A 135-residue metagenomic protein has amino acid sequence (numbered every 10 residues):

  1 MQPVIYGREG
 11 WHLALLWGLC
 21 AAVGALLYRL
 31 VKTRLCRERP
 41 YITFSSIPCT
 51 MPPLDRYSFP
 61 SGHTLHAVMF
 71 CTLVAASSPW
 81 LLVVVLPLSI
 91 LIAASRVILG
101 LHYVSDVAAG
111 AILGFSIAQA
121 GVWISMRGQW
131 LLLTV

Functional and structural regions predicted by a protein language model:
M1-Q2, W17, Y28, P48 (+2 more regions): Tryptophan-centered motif/residue detector
Q2-L27: Interfacial segments of alpha-helical transmembrane regions
I5, R34-L35, I124-G128: Helix-loop junctions at the membrane-solvent interface of multi-pass transporters, primarily the C-terminal
G24-R39: Transmembrane alpha-helix/helix-exit interface in multi-pass inner-membrane proteins
R39-S45: Peri-membrane helix termini and adjoining interfacial loops of integral membrane proteins
S45-V135: Membrane-embedded catalytic cores of phosphoryl/pyrophosphoryl-handling enzymes
